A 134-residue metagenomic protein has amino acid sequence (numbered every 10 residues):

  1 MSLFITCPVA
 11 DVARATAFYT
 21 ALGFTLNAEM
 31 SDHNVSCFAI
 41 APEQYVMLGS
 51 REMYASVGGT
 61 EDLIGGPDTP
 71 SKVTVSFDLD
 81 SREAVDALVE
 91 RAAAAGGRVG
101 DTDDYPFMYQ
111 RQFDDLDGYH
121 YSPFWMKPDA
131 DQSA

Functional and structural regions predicted by a protein language model:
M1-T16, K72-F77, K127-A134: N-terminal beta-strand motif that seeds the catalytic metal site of vicinal oxygen chelate
S2-F4, N27-E29, S36-C37, E61-I64 (+1 more regions): A structural preference for long, well-packed, hydrophobic secondary-structure segments
T6-A55: Core segments of cupin and vicinal oxygen chelate
A39-P42, G59, R111-D114: Short secondary-structure transition/capping segments
R51-G66: Short, flexible, mixed-charge acidic loops at enzyme active sites
T69-E90, G96-R98: Mid-chain, well-packed structural core segment of small domains
V89-A134: Vicinal oxygen chelate
